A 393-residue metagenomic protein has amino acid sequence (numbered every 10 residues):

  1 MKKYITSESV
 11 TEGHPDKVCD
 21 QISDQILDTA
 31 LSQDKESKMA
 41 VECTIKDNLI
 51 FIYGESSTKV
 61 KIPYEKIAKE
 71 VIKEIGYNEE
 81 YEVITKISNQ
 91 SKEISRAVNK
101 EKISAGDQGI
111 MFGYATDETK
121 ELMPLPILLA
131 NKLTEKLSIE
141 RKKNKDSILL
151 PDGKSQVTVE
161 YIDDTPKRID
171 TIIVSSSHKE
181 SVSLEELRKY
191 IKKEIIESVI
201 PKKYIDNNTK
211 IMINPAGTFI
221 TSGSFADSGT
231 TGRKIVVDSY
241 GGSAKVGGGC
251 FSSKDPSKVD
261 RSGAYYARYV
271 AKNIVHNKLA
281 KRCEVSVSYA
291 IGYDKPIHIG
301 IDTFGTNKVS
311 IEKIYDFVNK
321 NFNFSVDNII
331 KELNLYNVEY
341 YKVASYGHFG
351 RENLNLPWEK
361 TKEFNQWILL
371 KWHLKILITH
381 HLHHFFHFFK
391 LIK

Functional and structural regions predicted by a protein language model:
M1-A40: N-terminal, positively charged regions that mediate nucleic acid binding
K3, K46-D47, R282, Y289-K371: Internal helix-turn-beta structural module
T6, V10, D47, K66-K73 (+3 more regions): Glycine-rich, mobile lid/loop segments that gate access to catalytic sites or pores
M39-V41, G153-V159, T209-I213, L279-A290: A short glycine-rich, hydrophobically flanked beta-strand micro-motif that places a catalytic Asp/Glu for divalent metal
V41-T58, I291-K295: Short, charge-patterned binding micro-sites
V182-I274: Glycine-rich anion/phosphate-binding loop at the beta-strand->alpha-helix junction
L374-L377, H381-F389: Short hydrophobic targeting helices and cationic amphipathic motifs that mediate membrane/organellar targeting
